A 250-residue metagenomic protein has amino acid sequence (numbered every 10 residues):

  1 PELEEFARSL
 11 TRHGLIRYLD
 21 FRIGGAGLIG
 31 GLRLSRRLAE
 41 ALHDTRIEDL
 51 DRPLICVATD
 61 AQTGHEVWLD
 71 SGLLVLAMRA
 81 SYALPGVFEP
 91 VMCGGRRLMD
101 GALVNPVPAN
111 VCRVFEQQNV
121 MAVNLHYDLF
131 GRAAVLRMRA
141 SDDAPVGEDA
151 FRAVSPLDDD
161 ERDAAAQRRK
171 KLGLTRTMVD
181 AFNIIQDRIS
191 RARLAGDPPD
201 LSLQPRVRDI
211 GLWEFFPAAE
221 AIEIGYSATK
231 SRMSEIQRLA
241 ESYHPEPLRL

Functional and structural regions predicted by a protein language model:
P1-L250: Patatin-like phospholipase
